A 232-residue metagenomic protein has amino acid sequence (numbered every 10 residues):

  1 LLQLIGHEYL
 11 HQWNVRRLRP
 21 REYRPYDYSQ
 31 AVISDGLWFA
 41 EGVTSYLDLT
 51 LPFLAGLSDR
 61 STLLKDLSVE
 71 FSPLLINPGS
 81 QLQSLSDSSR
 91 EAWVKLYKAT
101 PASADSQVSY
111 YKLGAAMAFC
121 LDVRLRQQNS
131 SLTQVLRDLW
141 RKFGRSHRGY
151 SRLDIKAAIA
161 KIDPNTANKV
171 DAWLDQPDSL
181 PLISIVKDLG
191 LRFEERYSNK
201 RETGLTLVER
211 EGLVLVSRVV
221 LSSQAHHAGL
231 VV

Functional and structural regions predicted by a protein language model:
L1-G79: Zinc-dependent metallopeptidase catalytic helix centered on the HExxH motif and its immediate flanking segment
L4, S34, W38, G42 (+8 more regions): Soluble non-cytosolic domains of exported or imported proteins
G6, E41, S45-D48, L64 (+6 more regions): Extracytoplasmic/secreted envelope proteins and their assembly/folding machinery, especially bacterial periplasmic
V15, R19, L49, F53-L57 (+5 more regions): Short, well-ordered loop/turn and helix-capping segments at boundaries between secondary-structure elements and domains
P52-L63, L125-L132, D163-A167: Structural helix-adjacent loops and short alpha-helical linkers that scaffold large soluble proteins
D66-E70, V135-K142, A172-Q176, D188: Short acidic/histidine-centered micro-motifs embedded in hydrophobic/aromatic stretches that mark compact functional
P73-I155, T166-A167: Pan-zinc metallopeptidase signature
G144-V232: Beta/coil-rich, acidic/histidine-enriched accessory regions frequently appended to metallopeptidases
